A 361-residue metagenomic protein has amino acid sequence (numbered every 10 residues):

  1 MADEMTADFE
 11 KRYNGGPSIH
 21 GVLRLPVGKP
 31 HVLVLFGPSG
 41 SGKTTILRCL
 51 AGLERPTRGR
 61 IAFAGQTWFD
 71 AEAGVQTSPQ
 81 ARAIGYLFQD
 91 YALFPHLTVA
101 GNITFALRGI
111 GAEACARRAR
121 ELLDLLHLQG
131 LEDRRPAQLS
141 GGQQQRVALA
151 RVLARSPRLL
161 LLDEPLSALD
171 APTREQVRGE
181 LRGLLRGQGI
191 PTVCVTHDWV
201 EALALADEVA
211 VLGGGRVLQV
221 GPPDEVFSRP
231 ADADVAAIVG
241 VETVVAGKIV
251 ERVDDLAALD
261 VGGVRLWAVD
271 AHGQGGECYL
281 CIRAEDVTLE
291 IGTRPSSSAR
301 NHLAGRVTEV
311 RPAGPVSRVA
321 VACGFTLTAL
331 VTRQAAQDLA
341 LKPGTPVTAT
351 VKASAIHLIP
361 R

Functional and structural regions predicted by a protein language model:
A2-T6, E10-K29, E72-Q76, G111 (+1 more regions): A short, flexible loop at the N-terminus of ABC-type nucleotide-binding domains that lies
L33-V34, Q76-S78, R82-A92, V193: ABC nucleotide-binding domain signature
F36-P38: The feature captures the beta-strand-to-loop junction immediately N-terminal to the Walker
T44-L47, V147: ABC ATPase nucleotide-binding domain helices that frame the ATP-binding cleft
A51: Helix-to-loop junction immediately C-terminal to a conserved catalytic motif
G59-A71: Conserved ABC transporter NBD signature motif
A83, H96-D234: ABC ATPase nucleotide-binding domains
S228, G263-R318, L330-R361: Glycine/charge-rich catalytic "coupling/switch" loops of P-loop NTPases
